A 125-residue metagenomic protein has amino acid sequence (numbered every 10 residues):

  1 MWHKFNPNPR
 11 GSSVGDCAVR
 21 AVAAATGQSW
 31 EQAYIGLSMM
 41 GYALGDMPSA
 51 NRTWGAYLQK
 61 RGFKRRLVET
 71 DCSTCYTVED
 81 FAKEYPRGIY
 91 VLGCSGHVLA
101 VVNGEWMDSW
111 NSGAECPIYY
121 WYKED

Functional and structural regions predicted by a protein language model:
M1-M47, N51-R65: Active-site nucleophile-adjacent alpha helix/oxyanion-hole segment immediately C-terminal to the catalytic cysteine
G41-G96, V102-N111: Conserved active-site-adjacent core of cysteine acyl-enzyme catalytic domains
D108-D125: Noncatalytic regulatory segments and standalone regulatory/sensor domains
